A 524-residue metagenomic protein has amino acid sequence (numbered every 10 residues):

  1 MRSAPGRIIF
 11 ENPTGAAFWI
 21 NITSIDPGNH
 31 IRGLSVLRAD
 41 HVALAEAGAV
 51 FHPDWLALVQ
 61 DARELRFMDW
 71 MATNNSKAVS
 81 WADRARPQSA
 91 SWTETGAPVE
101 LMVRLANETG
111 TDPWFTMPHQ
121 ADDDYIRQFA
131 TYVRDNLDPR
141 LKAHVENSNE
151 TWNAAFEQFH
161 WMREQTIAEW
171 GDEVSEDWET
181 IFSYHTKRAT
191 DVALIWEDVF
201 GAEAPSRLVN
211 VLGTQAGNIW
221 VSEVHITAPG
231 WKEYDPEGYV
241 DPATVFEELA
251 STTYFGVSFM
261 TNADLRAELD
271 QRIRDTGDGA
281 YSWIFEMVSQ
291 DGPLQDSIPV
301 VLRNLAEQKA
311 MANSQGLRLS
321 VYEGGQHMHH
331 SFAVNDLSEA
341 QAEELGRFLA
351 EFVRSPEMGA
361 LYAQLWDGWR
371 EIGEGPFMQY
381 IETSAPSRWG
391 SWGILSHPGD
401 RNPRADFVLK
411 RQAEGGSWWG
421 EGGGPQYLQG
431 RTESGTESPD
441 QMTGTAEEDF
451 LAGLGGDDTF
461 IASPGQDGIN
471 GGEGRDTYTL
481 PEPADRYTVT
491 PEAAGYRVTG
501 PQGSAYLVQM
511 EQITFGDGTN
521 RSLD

Functional and structural regions predicted by a protein language model:
M1-N147, W152-D296, V300-L337, Q341-L428: Non-catalytic accessory regions flanking glycosidase/transglycosidase catalytic cores in CAZymes
S3-E11, I20, E433, V489 (+1 more regions): Generic recognition of long tandem-repeat/solenoid scaffolds
N12-T14, L58-Q60, N107, P242 (+5 more regions): Flexible, charged surface loops at secondary-structure boundaries
T23-D26, E482-P483, V498-S504: Secondary-structure transition/turn motif
A62, F246, E374, R475 (+2 more regions): Short, well-ordered alpha-helix to beta-strand connector turns
P425-N470, R475-T477, D485-Y487, A494-T499 (+2 more regions): Glycine- and aspartate-rich repeat motifs characteristic of hemolysin/RTX-like Ca2+-binding segments in secreted
Q502-Q512: Extracellular interaction modules
